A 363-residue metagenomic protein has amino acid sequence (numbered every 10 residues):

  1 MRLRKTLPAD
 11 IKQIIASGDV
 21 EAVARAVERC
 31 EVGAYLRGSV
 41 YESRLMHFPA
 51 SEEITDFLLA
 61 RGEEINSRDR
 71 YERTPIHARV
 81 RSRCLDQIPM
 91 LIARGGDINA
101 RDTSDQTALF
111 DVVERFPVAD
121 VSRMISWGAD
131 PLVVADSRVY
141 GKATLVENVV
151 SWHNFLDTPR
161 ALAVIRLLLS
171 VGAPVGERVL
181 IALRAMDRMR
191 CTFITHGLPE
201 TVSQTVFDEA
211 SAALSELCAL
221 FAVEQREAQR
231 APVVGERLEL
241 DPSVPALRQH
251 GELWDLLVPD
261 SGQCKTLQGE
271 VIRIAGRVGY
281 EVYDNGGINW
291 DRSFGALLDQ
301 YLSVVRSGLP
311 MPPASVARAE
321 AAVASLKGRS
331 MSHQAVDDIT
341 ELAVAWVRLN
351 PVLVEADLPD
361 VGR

Functional and structural regions predicted by a protein language model:
R4-I11, Y35-F48, R68-R79, R101-D111 (+2 more regions): Ankyrin-repeat boundary/"N-cap" motif
A9-E21: Alpha-helical segment of the N-proximal tetratricopeptide repeat
G18, A50-E53, R83, F116: Ankyrin-repeat intra-repeat helix-capping/turn positions
R25-V32, D56-E64, P89-D97, S122-P131 (+1 more regions): Ankyrin repeat domain, specifically the short helix-to-loop turn at the C-terminus of the second helix of each repeat
V27, L45-A50, F57-L59, R79-V80: Alpha-helix C-terminal capping segments
R73, R81-R83, M90-G128: Internal alpha-helical scaffold/solenoid segments in large eukaryotic proteins
T103-T107, A119-D120, L132-R363: Ankyrin repeat (ANK) tandem arrays and their immediately adjacent linkers/low-complexity segments
